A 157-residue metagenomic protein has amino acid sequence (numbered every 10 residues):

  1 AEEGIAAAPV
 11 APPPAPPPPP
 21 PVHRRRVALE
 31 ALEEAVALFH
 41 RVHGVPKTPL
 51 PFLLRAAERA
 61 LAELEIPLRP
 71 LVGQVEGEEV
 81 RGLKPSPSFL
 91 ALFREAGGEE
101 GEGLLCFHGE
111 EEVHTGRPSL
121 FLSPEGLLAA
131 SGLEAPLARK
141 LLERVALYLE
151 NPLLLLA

Functional and structural regions predicted by a protein language model:
A1-A157: C-terminal catalytic/motor cores of large multi-domain enzyme assemblies
